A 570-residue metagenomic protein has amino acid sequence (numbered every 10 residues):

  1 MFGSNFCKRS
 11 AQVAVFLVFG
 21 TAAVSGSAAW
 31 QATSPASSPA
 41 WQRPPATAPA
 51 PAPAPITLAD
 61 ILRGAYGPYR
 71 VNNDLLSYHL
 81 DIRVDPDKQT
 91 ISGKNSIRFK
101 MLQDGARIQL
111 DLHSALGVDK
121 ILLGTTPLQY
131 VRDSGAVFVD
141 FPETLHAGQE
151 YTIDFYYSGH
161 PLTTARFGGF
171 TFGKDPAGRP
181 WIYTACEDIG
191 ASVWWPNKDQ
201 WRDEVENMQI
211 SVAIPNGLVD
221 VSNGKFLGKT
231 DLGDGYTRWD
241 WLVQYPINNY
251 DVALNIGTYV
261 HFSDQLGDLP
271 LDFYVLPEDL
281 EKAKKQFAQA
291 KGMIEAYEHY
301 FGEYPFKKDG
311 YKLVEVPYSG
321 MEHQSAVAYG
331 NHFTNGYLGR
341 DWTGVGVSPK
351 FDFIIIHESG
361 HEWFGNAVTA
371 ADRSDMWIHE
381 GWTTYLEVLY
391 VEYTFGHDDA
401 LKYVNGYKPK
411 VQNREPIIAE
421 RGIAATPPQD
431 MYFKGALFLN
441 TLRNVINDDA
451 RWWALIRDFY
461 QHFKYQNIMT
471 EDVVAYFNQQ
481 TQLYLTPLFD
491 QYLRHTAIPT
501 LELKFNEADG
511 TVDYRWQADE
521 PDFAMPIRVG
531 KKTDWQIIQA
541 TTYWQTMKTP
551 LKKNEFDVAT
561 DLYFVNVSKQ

Functional and structural regions predicted by a protein language model:
F2, W30-S92, D175-P180, T486-P487: N-terminal, polar/Ser/Thr-rich
L58, D154-Y259, T560-V565: Extended, low-hydrophobicity, Ser/Thr/Pro/Gly-biased non-transmembrane segments
S96-A115, P196-Q200, V205-P215, E471 (+1 more regions): Surface-exposed beta-strand/loop patches in extracellular or lumenal glycoproteins
H113-K174, G235, K548-L551: A surface-exposed beta-strand-loop module
V118-L123, L485-T486, N506-T560: Beta-strand-rich binding/interaction modules
A165, I210, T237-D240, T258-E362 (+3 more regions): Juxtacatalytic substrate-recognition/specificity segment
Q244, M376, E380-T441, V445 (+1 more regions): Acidic/His/Gly-enriched intrinsically disordered linker/tail segments that often contain short helix/coil "MoRF-like"
P305, P428-V512: Amphipathic alpha-helical substructures
